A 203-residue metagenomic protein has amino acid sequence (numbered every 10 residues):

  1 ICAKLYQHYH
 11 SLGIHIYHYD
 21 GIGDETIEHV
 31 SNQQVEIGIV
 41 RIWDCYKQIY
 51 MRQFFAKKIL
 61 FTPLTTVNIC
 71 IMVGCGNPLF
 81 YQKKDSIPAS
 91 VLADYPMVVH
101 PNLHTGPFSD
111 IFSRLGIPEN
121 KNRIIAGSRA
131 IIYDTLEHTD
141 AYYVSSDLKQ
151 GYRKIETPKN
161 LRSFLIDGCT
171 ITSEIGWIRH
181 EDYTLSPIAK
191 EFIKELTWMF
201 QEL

Functional and structural regions predicted by a protein language model:
I1-M51: Central regulatory/effector-binding core of bacterial HTH transcription factors
A3, W43-K47, L79-Y81, D85-G116 (+3 more regions): Secondary-structure junction motif
I27, S31, F61, A89 (+1 more regions): Short hydrophobic/charged patches on amphipathic alpha-helices used for structural packing and interfaces
S31-V35, V40-R41, N102-R162: Hydrophobic hinge/microswitch elements
I49, F54-T62, T66-V67, A130-D182: Beta-alpha-beta core module
Q53-I69, V73-M97: Flexible hinge/capping segments at coil-to-helix
M72-F80, E174-L185: A bilobed periplasmic-binding-protein/Venus flytrap-type ligand-binding module shared by bacterial periplasmic
L196-L203: Periplasmic-binding protein-like
